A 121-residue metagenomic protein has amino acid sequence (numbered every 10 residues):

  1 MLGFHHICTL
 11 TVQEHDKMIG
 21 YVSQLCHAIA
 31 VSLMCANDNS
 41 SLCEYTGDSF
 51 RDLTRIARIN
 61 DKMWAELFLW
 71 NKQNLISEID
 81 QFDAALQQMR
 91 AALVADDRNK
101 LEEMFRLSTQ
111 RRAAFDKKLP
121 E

Functional and structural regions predicted by a protein language model:
M1-I56: Internal alpha-helical scaffold of NAD(P)-dependent oxidoreductase catalytic cores
S41-R111: Interdomain hinge/lid region at the active-site interface of Rossmann-like NAD(P)-dependent oxidoreductases
A114-E121: Amphipathic alpha-helical coiled-coil segments
